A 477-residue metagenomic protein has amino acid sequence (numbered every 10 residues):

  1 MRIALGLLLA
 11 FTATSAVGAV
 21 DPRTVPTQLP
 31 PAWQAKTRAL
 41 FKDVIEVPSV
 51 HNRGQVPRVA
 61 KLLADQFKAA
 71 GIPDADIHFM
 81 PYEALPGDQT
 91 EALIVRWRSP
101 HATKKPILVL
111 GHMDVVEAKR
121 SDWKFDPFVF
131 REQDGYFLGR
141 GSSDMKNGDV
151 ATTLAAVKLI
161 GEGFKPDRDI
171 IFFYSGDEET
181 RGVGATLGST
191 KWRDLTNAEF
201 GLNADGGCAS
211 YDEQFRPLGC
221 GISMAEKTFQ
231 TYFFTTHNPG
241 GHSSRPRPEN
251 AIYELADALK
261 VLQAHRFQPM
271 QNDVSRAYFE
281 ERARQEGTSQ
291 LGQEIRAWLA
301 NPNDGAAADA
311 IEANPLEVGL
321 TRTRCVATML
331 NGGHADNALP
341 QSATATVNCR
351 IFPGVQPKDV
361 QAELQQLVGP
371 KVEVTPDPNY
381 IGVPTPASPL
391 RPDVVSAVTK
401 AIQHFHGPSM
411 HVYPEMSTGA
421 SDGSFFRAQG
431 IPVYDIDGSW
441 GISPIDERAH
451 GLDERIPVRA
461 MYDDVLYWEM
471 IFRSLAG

Functional and structural regions predicted by a protein language model:
A4-S15: Bacterial N-terminal signal peptides
A19-V20, G207-L218, I222-E469, R473-G477: Metal-dependent amide/peptide-bond hydrolase catalytic core, centered on the "pita-bread" metallohydrolase fold
V20-R140, L159-R168, V347: Acidic/His- and Gly-rich active-site-bordering loop/insert found across diverse amide/peptide-bond hydrolases
W33-F41, Q55-V59, L63, G148 (+11 more regions): Stable alpha-helical elements in mature extracytoplasmic
L40-V50, Q66-P73, A155-K158, E162 (+5 more regions): Structured segments of extracytoplasmic/periplasmic soluble domains in secreted or envelope-associated proteins
V47-N52, E83-P86, P100-A102, M113-E117 (+4 more regions): Solvent-exposed loop/turn segments at secondary-structure junctions within structured extracellular/periplasmic domains
Q133-D144, V412-Y413, D453: Short pre-catalytic strand/loop immediately N-terminal to key active-site residues, enriched for Gly-Thr
Y136-F137, G141-G221: Acidic/histidine-rich catalytic neighborhood of metal-dependent amide-processing enzymes
